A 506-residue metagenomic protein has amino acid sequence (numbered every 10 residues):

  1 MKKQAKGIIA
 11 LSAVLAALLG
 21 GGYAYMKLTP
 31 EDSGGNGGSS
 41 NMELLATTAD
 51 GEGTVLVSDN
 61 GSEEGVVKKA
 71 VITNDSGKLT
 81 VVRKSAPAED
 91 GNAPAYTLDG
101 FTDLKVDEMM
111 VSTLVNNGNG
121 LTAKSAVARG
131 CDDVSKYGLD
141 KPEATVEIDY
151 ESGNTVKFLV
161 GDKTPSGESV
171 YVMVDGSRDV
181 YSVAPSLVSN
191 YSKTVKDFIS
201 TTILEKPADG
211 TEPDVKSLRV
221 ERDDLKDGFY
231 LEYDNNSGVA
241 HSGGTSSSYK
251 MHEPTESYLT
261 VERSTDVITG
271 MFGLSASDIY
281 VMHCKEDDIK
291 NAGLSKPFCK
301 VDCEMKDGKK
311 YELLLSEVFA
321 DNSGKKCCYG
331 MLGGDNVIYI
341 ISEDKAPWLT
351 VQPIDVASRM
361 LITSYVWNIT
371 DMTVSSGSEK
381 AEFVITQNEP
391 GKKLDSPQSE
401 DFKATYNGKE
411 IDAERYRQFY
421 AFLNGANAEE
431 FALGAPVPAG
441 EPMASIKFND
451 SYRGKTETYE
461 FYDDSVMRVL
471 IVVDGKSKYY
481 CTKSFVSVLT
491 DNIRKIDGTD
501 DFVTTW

Functional and structural regions predicted by a protein language model:
K2-W506: Soluble, acidic/polar mature domains that operate outside membranes
